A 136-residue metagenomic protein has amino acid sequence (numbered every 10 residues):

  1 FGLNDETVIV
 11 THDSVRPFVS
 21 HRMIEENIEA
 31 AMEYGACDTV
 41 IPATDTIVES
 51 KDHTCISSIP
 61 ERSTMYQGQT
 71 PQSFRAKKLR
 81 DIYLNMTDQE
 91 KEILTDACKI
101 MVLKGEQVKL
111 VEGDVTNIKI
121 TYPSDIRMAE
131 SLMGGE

Functional and structural regions predicted by a protein language model:
F1-V8: Active-site nucleotide-sugar/metal-binding loop of Leloir-type enzymes
D5, F18-V111: Conserved core of the sugar-phosphate nucleotidyltransferase
V15-R16, I100, M128, M133: Hydrophobic side chains within alpha-helical segments
R16-F18, I118-K119: Short, small-residue-enriched loops and turns at beta-alpha junctions that line or gate enzyme active sites
K109, G113, N117-K119: Conserved Class I S-adenosyl-L-methionine
N117-E136: Hydrophobic helical membrane-anchoring modules
